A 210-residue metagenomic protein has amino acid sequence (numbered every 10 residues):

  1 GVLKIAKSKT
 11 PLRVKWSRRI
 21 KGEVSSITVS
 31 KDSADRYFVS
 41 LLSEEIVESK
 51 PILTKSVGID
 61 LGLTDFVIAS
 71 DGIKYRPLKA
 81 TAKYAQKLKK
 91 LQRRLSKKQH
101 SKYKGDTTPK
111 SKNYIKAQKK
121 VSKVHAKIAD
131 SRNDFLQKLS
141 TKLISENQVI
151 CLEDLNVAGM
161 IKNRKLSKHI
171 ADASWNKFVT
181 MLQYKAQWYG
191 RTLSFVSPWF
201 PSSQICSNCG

Functional and structural regions predicted by a protein language model:
L3-K7, R18-G210: Positively charged, helix-rich recognition surfaces that bind polyanionic ligands
S8-V14: Short Pro/Gly-enriched beta-strand edge/turn motifs at strand-loop
